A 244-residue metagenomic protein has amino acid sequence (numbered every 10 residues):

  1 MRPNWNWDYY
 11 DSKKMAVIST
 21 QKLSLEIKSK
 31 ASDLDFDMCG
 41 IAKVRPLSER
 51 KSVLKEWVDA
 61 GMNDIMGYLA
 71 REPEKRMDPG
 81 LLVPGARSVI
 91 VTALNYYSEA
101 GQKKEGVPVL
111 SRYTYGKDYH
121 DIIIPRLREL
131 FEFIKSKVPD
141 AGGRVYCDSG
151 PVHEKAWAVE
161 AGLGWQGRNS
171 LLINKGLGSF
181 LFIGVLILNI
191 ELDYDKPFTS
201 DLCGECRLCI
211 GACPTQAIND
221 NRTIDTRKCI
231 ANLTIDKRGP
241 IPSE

Functional and structural regions predicted by a protein language model:
R2-L202, T234-E244: Auxiliary alpha/beta "docking" domains used to position bulky ligands
P197-D220, C229-T234, S243-E244: Cysteine-centered iron-sulfur cluster-binding motifs in ferredoxin-type domains/subunits of redox enzymes
T223-I224: Extended intrinsically disordered, low-complexity coil regions enriched in Ser, Thr, Gly, Ala and often Pro
